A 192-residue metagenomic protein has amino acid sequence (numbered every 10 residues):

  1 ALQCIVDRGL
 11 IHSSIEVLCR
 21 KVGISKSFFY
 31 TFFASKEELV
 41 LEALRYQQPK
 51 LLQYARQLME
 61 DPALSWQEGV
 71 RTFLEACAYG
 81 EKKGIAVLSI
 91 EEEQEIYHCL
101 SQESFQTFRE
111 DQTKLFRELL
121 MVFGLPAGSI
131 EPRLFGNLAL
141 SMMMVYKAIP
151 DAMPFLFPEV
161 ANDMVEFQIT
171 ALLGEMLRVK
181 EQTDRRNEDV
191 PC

Functional and structural regions predicted by a protein language model:
C4-E38: Helix-turn-helix
I11-H12, T31-R56, E60, R71: An amphipathic alpha-helix adjacent to DNA-recognition modules
E42, R56-K83, F135-G136: Hydrophobic alpha-helical connector segments
P49-L52, G80, H98-L125, R133-N137 (+2 more regions): Amphipathic alpha-helical packing segments from all-alpha helical-bundle domains
K50, A76-G84, M142-I149, A171 (+2 more regions): Phosphate/oxyanion-binding loops and surfaces in catalytic or ligand/nucleic-acid-binding neighborhoods
E68, A78-E103, A148-F155: Amphipathic alpha-helical segments used for helix-helix packing
M121-I169, K180-C192: Hydrophobic/aromatic-rich alpha-helical bundle segments in the mid-to-C-terminal region
